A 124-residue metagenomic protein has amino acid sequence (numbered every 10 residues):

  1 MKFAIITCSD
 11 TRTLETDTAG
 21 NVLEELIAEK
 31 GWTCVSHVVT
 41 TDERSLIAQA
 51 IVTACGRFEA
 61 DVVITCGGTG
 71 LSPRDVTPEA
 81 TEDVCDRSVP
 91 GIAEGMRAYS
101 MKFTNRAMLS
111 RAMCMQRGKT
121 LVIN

Functional and structural regions predicted by a protein language model:
M1-N124: Non-catalytic beta/alpha edge segments that cap or flank active sites
